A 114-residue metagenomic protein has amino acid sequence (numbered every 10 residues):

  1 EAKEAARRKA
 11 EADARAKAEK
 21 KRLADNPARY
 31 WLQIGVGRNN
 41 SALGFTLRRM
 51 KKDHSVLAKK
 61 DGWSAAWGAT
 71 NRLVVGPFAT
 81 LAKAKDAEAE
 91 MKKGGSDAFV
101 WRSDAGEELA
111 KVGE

Functional and structural regions predicted by a protein language model:
K3-A12, A16-K17, K21-N26, R38-E114: Extracytoplasmic
N26-L32: Short structural boundary motif marking the start of a folded domain
